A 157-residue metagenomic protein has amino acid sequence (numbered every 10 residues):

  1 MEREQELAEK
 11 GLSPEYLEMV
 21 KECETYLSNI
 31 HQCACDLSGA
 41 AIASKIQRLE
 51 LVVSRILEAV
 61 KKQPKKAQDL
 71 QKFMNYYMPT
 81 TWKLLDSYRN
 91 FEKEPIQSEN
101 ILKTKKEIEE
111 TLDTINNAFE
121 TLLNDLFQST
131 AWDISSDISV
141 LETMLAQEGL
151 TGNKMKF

Functional and structural regions predicted by a protein language model:
M1-K61: Membrane-proximal, non-transmembrane interface segments of integral membrane proteins
S44-F157: Soluble C-terminal extramembrane regulatory/interaction domains of multi-pass membrane proteins
